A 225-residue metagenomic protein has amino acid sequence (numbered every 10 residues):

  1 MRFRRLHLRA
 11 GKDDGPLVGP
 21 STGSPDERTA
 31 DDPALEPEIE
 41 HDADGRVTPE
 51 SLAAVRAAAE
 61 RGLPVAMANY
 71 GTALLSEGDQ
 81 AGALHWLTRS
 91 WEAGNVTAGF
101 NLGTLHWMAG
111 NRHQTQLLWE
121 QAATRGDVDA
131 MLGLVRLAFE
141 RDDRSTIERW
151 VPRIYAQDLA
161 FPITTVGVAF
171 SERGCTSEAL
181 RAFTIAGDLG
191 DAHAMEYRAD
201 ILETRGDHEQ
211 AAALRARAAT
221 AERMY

Functional and structural regions predicted by a protein language model:
F3-L6, Y197-Y225: Terminal, low-structured helical/coil segments at or just beyond the last alpha-helical repeat
R61-L63, A93-N95, R125-D127, Q157-L159 (+2 more regions): Short helix-capping/linker turns of helical repeat alpha-solenoids
